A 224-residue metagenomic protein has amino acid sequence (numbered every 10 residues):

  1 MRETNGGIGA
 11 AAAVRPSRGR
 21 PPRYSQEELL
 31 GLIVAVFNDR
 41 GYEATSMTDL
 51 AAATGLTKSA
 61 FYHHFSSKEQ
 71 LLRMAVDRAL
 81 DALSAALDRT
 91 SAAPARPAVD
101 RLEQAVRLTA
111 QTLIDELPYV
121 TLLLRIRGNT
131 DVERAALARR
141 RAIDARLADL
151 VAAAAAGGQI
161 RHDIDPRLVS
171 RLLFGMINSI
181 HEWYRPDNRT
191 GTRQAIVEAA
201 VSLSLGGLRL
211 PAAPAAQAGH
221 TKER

Functional and structural regions predicted by a protein language model:
M1-R40, T45-A53, Q70-R73: Basic, helix-initiating cap at the start of DNA-binding domains
F37, S46-M47, K58, K68 (+3 more regions): Amphipathic alpha-helical segments enriched in hydrophobic/aromatic and basic residues that form the DNA-contacting
T54-F65: Short hydrophobic/aromatic patch on the recognition helix
M74, D88-D115, P166, S170-L173: Hydrophobic alpha-helical connector segments
D81-A85, D115, D131-G157, R167-R171 (+2 more regions): Amphipathic alpha-helical packing segments from all-alpha helical-bundle domains
S91-A95, R141-V169, Y184-N188, L208-P211: Hydrophobic alpha-helical bundle segments that form small-molecule/ligand-binding pockets
L113-V132, D149, E182: Amphipathic alpha-helical segments used for helix-helix packing
L208-R224: C-terminal effector-binding regulatory domain of bacterial HTH transcription factors
